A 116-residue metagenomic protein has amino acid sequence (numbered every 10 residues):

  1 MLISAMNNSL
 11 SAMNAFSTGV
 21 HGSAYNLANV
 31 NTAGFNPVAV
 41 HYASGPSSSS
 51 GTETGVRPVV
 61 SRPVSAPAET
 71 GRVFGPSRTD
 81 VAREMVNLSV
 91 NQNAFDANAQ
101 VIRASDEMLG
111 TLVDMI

Functional and structural regions predicted by a protein language model:
M1-I116: Amphipathic alpha-helical polymerization modules
